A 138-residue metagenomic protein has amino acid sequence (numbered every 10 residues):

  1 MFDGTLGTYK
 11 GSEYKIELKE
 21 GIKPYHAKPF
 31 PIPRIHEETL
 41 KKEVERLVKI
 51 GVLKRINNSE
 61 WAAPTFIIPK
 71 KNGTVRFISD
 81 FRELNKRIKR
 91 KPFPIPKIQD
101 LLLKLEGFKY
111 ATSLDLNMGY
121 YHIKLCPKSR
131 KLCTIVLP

Functional and structural regions predicted by a protein language model:
M1-F93, P138: Reverse-transcribing Pol proteins
T5-T8, I67-P69, L101-L105, S113 (+2 more regions): A general structural signal for short secondary-structure junctions and capping/turn motifs
K71-N85, K97, L101-H122: Conserved catalytic palm subdomain of right-hand nucleotidyl-transferase polymerases, strongest for RNA-directed enzymes
N85-P92, Y120-R130: Cytochrome P450 core scaffold surrounding the K-helix E-X-X-R motif and the conserved "meander" helix-loop region
C133: Conserved P-loop/Walker A NTP-binding site and adjacent catalytic elements of P-loop NTPases
